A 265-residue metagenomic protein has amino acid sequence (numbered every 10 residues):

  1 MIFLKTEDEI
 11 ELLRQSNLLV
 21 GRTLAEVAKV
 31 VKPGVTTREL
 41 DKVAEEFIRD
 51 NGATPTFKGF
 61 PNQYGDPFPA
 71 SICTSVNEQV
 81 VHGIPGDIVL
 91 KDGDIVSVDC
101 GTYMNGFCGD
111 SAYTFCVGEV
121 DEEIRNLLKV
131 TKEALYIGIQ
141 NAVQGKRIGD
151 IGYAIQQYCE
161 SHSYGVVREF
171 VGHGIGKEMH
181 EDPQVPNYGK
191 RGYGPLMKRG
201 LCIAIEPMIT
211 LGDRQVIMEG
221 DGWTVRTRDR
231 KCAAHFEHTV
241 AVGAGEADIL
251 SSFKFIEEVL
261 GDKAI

Functional and structural regions predicted by a protein language model:
M1-I265: Active-site neighborhoods and metal-handling regions in enzymes and metal-associated proteins
